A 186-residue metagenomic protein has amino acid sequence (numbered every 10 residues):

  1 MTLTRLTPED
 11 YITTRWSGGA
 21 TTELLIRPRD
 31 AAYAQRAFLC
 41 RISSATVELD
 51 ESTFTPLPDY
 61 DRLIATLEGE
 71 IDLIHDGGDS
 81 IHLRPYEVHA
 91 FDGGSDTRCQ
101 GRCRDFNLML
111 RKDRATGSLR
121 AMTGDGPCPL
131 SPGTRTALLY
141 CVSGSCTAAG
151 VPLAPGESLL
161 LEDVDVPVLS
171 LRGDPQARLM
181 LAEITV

Functional and structural regions predicted by a protein language model:
M1-V186: Jelly-roll (double-stranded beta-helix
